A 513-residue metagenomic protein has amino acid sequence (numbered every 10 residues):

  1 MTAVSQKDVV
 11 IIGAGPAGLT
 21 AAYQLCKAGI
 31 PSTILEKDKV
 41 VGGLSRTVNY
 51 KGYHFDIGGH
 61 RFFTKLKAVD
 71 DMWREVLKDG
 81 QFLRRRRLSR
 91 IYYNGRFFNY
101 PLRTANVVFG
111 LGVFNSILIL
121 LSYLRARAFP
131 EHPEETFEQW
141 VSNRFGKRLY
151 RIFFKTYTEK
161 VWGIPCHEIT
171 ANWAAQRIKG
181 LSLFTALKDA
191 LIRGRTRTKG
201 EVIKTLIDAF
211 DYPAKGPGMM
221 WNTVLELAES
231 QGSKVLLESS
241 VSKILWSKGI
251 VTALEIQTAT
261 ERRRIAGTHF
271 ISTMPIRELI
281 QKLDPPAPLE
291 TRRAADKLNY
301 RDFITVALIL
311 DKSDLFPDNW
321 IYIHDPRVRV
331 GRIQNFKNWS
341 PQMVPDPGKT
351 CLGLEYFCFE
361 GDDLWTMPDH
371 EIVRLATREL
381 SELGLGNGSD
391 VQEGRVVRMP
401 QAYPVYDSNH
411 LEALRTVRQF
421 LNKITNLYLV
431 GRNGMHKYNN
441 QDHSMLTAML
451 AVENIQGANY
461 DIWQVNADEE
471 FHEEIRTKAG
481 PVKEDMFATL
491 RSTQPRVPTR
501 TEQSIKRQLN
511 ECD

Functional and structural regions predicted by a protein language model:
M1-V9, K27-A28, T477-D513: Extreme N-terminal leader/targeting segments of oxidoreductases
K7-I34: N-terminal Rossmann-like FAD-binding beta1-loop-alpha1 element of flavoenzymes
A17, V40, R277: Conserved Rossmann-like nucleotide-cofactor binding loop
C26-N49: Glycine-rich FAD pyrophosphate-binding loop
K27, T260, G267-H269, T273-L446 (+4 more regions): C-terminal segments that line or cap access tunnels to active or ligand-binding sites in enzymes and enzyme-associated
K51-F129: Dinucleotide-binding Rossmann-like beta1-alpha1 core, especially the glycine-rich loop that anchors the ADP
V107, I117-S247, A266: Active-site/ligand-binding neighborhood in enzyme catalytic cores
K243-R264: Conserved beta-strand-loop-beta-strand element in the redox core of flavoprotein oxidoreductases
